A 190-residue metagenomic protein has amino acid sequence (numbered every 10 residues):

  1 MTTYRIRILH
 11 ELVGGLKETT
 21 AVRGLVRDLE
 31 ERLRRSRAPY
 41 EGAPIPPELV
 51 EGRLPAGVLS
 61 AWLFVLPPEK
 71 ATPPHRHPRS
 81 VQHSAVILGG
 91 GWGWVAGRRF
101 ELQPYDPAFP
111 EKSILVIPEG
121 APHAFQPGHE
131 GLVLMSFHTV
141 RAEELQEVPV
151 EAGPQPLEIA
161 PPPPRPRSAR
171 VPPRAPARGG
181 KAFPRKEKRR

Functional and structural regions predicted by a protein language model:
M1-V58, P73-P74, Q103-P107, P154 (+1 more regions): A short, N-terminal "cap"/entry segment at the start of jelly-roll beta-barrel domains of the cupin/DSBH fold
G57-W62, S80-Q82, G89, E111: A generic structural signal for short beta-strands and their flanking turns/coil linkers
W62-P78: Conserved short histidine dyad/triad with adjacent acidic residue
L66-P68, V86, I117: Hydrophobic residues in beta-strands and at strand termini
T72-H75, G93-W94, L102, I117 (+2 more regions): Short beta-strand His + acidic residue motifs that chelate non-heme Fe in jelly-roll/DSBH and cupin folds
P78-W92, A96-R98: Glycine- and acidic-residue-biased ligand/ion/polar-headgroup-sensing regions
H83-S84, I114-V116, E130-V148: A short hydrophobic beta-strand segment most commonly corresponding to one strand of the jelly-roll/cupin
R98-E119: Short acidic-glycine-tyrosine-enriched beta hairpin
